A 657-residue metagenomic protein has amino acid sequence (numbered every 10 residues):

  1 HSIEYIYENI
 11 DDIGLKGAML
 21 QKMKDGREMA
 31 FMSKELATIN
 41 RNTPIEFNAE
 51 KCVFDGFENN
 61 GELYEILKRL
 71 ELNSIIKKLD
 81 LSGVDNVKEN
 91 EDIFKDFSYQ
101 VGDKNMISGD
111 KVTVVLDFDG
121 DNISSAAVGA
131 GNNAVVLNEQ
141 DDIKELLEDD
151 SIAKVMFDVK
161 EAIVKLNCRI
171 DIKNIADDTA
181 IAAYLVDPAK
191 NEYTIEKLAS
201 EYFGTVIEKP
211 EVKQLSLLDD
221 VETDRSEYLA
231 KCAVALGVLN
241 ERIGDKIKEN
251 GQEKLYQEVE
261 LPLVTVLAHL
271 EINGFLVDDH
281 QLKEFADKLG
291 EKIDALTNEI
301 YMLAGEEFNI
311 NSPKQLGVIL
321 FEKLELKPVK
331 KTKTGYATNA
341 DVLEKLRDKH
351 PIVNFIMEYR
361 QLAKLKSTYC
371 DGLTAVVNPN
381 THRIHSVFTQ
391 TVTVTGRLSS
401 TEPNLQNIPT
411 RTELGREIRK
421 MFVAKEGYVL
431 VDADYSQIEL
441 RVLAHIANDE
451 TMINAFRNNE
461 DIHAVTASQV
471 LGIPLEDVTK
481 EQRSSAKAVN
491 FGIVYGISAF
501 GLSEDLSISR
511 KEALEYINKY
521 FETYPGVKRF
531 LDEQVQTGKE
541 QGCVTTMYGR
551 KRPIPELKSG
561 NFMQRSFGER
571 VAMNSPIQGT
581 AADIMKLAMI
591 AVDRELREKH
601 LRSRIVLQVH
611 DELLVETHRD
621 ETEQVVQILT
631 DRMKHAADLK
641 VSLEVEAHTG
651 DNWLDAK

Functional and structural regions predicted by a protein language model:
H1, G17-K22, G26-N138, L217-T410 (+7 more regions): Conserved "right-hand" nucleotidyltransferase catalytic core of DNA-directed polymerases
V87-Y202, G290, A444: Conserved RNase H-like, two-metal-ion catalytic cores of nucleic-acid enzymes
G102-G109, E145-E148, L414-V429, R597: A short acidic-Thr-Gly-centered motif at the start of a beta-strand
A127-A134, D158, V186-D219, Y228-A230 (+2 more regions): Function-dense linear segments that define catalytic or interfacial modules in macromolecule-processing proteins
E139, V615-R619: Short beta-strand-to-loop capping motifs
T265, I272, N378, H385-S386 (+5 more regions): Conserved catalytic core of nucleic-acid polymerases
E291-N298, M302-N354, E522-R570, N574 (+1 more regions): C-terminal polymerase-core module
N309-N311, R604-Q608: Short beta-strand
